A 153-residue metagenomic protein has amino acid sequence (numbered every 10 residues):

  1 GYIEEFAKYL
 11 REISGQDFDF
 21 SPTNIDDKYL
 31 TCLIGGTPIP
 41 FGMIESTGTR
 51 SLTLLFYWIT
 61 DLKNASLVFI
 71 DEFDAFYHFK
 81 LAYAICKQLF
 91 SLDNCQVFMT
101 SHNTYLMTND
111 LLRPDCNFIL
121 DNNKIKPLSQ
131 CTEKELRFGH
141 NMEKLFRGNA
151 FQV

Functional and structural regions predicted by a protein language model:
G1-W58, K63, K134, G148-V153: Phosphate-coordinating catalytic segments in nucleotide- and nucleic-acid-processing enzymes
S14, Y83-V153: C-terminal lobe/lid and adjacent interdomain/linker elements of RecA-like ASCE P-loop ATPase modules
T49, K80-L81: Acidic donor-diphosphate engagement hotspot in glycosyltransferases and nucleotidyltransferases that stabilizes
S66-L67: The start of beta-strands in P-loop NTPase/AAA+ ATPase cores
D71-F73: Walker B catalytic acidic pair
A75-F79: Conserved D-loop-proximal element of ABC-family nucleotide-binding domains
